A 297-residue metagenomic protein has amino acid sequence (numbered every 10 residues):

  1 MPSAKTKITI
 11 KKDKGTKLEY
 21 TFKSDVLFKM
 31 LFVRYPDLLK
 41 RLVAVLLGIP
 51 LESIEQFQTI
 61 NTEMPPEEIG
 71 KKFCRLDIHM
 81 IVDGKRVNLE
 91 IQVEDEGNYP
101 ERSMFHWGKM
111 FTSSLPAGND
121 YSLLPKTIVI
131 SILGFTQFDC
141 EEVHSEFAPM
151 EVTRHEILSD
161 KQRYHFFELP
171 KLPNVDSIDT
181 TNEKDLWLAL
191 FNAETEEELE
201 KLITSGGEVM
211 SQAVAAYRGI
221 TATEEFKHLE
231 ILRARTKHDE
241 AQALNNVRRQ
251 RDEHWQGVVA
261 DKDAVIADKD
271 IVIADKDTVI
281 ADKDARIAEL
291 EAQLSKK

Functional and structural regions predicted by a protein language model:
M1-K297: Elongated, amphipathic alpha-helical interaction scaffolds
